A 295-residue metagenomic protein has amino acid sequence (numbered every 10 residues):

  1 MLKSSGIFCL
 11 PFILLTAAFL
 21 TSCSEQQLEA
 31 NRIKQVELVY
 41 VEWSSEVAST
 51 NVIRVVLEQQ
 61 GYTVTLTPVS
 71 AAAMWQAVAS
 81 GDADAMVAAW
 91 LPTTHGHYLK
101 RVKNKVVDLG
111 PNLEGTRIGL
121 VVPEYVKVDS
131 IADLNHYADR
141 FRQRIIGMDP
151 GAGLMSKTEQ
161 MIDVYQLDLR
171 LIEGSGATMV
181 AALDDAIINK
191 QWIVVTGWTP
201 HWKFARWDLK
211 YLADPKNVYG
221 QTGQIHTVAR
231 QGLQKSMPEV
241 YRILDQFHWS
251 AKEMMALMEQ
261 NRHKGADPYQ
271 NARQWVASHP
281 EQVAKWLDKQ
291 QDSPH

Functional and structural regions predicted by a protein language model:
F19-S22: C-terminal motif of bacterial Sec signal peptides marking the signal peptidase cleavage site
A30-S45, Y62-T67, R142-I146, L244: Short, well-ordered beta-strand elements
V41-S44, T65-A77, L171-A182: Short helix-initiation/N-cap motifs at beta->coil->alpha
T50, S70-K103, A181-A182, W202-D208: Pocket-flanking alpha-helical
V52-Q60, H136-I172, A277: Ligand-binding cleft/hinge of the Venus flytrap
A83-V87, G153-N217: Ligand-binding pocket segment of bilobal, Venus flytrap-like solute-binding proteins
N104-G151: A conserved helix-loop-strand patch within extracytoplasmic ligand-binding domains of the periplasmic binding
P111-G119, A177, P200-A251, M255: Periplasmic-binding protein-like
